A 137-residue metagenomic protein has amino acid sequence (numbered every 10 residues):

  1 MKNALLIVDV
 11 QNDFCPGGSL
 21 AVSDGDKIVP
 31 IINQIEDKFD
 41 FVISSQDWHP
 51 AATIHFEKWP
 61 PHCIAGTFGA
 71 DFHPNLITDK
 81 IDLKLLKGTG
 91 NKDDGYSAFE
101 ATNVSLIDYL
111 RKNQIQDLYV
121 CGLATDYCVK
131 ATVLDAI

Functional and structural regions predicted by a protein language model:
M1-K92, S97, K112, Q116: Active-site acidic carboxylates
I32-I35, Y127-I137: Histidine-anchored nucleotide/phosphate-binding helix
A70-H73, V104, K130, L134: Short, surface-exposed alpha-helical segments at coil->helix boundaries
A98-D108: Active-site glycine-rich loop that binds ribose-phosphate moieties when present
I115-A131: Glycine-rich anion-binding loop/nest that anchors nucleotide
